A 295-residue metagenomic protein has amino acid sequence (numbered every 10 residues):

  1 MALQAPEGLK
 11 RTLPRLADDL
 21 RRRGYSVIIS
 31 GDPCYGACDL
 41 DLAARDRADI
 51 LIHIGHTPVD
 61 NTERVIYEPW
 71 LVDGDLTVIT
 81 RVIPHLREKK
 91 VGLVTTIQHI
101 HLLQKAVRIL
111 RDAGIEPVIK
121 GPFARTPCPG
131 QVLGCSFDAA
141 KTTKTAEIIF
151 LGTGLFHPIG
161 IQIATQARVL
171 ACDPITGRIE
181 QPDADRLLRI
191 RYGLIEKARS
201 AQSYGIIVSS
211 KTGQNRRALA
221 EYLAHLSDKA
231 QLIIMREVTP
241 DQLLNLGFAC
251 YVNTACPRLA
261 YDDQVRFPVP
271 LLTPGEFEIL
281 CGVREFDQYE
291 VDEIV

Functional and structural regions predicted by a protein language model:
A2-E180, R189-Y192: The feature marks the mature, well-folded catalytic cores of soluble enzymes
A2-Q4, H53, G205, Q231 (+1 more regions): Beta-strand cores of modular interaction/reader domains in eukaryotic scaffold and signaling proteins, especially PDZ
E7-L16, Y25, S210-A220, A230-A249 (+2 more regions): Cofactor-cradling patches in redox/metallo enzymes
I29-G31, G121, I234-E237, T273-G275: Short loop/edge segments at beta-strand edges and connector loops that shape dinucleotide/nucleotide cofactor-binding
I50-L51, G55-E63, K141-I159, R199-G213 (+1 more regions): Extended, charge-rich low-complexity interaction segments
E63-W70, I115, Q166-R168, A230 (+2 more regions): Active-site regions of enzymes building and remodeling cell-envelope glycoconjugates
L155-A230, E237-N245: Redox- and metal-dependent alpha/beta enzyme cores, enriched for Fe-S-associated oxidoreductases and cofactor-handling
I175-I179, A184, P257-V295: Peripheral docking tails and interdomain loops at the edges of cofactor- or intermediate-handling domains
